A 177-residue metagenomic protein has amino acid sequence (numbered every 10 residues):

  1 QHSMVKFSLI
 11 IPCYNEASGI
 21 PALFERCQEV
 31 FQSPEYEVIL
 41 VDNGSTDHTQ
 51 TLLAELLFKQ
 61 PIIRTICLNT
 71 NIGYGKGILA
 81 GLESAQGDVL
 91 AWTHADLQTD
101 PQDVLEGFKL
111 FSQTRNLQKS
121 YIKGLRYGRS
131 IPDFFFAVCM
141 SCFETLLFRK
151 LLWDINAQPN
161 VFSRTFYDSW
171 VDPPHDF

Functional and structural regions predicted by a protein language model:
V5, S33, Q60, A85-D88: Active-site acidic short loop of glycosyltransferases
K6-S8, E37: Cell-envelope/extracellular polymer assembly enzymes that use nucleotide-activated donors
E16-G19, S45, Y74, D100: Donor nucleotide-sugar binding loop of glycosyltransferases
E16-V30: Short, well-formed alpha-helical segments that are part of the catalytic scaffolds of diverse glycosyltransferases
S18-A22, D47-L56: Acidic helix N-cap motif at the loop->helix transition within catalytic regions of sugar-transfer enzymes
Y36-I39, Q50-S84: Conserved donor nucleotide-binding strand/loop of the catalytic core
D42-T51, L97: A conserved acidic beta->alpha catalytic loop
L68-S84, V89-W92, P101-F177: Acceptor/aglycone-binding surface of glycosyltransferases and processive sugar-polymer synthases
